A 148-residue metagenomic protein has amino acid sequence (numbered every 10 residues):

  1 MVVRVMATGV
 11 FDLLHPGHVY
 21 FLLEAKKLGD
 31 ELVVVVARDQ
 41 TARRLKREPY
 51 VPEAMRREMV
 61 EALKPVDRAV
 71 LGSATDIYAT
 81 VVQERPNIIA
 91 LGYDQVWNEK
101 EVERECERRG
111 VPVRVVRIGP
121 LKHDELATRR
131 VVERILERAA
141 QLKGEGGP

Functional and structural regions predicted by a protein language model:
M1-P148: Nucleotidyltransferase catalytic core that binds NTPs
